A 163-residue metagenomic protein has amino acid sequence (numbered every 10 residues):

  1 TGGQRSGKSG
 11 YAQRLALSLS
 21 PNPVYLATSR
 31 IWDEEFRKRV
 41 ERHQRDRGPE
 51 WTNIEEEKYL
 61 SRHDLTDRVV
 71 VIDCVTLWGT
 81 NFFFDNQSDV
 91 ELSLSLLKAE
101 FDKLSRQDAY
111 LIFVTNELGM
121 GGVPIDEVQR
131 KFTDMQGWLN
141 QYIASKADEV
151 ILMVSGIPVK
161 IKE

Functional and structural regions predicted by a protein language model:
T1-L65: Conserved P-loop
Q4-R5, R30, T76, L118-G119 (+1 more regions): Short, glycine/serine-rich, charged loops/turns that create anion-binding and catalytic segments at active sites
A12, H43, V71, N116 (+1 more regions): Residue-level signal for inorganic ion chemistry
N22, R45-P49, T76, L92-L94 (+1 more regions): Short, surface-exposed linear patches
P23, V70, E149-I151: Short, well-ordered beta-strand core segments
P49-L96: Helix-adjacent hinge/juxtasegments
N81-E163: Replace "adjacent to P-loop NTPase cores in ATP/GTP-dependent enzymes" with "adjacent to NTP-binding cores
